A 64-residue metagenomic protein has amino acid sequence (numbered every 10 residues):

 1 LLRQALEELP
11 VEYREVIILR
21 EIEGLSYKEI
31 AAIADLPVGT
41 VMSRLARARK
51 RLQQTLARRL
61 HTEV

Functional and structural regions predicted by a protein language model:
L1-L9: Short amphipathic alpha-helical boundary/capping segments
V11, E21-I22, R47: Short, conserved catalytic or interaction motifs in soluble domains
E12-Y13, M42: The N-cap/first-turn positions of alpha helices within or immediately adjacent to helix-turn-helix DNA-binding domains
V16-R20: A short pre-motif secondary-structure segment
A34-R58: DNA-recognition helix of helix-turn-helix
E63-V64: Intrinsically disordered, low-complexity basic tails/linkers immediately adjacent to helix-turn-helix/homeobox/MYB/SANT
